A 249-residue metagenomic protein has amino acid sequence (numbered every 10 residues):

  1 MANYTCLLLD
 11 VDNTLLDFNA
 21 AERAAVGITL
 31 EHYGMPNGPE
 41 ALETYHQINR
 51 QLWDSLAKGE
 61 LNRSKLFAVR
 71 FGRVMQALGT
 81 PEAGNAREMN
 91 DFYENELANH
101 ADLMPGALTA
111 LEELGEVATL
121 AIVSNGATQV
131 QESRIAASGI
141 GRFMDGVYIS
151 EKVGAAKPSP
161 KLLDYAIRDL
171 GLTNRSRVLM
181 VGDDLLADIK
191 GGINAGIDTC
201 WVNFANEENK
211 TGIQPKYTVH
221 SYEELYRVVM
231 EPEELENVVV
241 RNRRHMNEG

Functional and structural regions predicted by a protein language model:
M1-L7, A20, L108, E112 (+1 more regions): Asp-based, Mg2+/Mn2+-dependent phosphohydrolase catalytic module
A2-L108: N-terminal helical cap/lid subdomain that shapes the substrate entry/recognition surface in HAD-like hydrolases
P39, K65, A83-R87, N125 (+3 more regions): Non-catalytic, surface-exposed connector residues within folded enzymatic/regulatory domains
I48, E116-V117, F143: Structured helix-beta-strand junction loops
E96-H100, N125, A156: Transmembrane alpha-helical core positions of polytopic small-molecule transporters
E113, A121: Conserved serine/cysteine hydrolase catalytic core
T119-L120, D198: Residue-level detector of anion-binding/catalytic polar loops
